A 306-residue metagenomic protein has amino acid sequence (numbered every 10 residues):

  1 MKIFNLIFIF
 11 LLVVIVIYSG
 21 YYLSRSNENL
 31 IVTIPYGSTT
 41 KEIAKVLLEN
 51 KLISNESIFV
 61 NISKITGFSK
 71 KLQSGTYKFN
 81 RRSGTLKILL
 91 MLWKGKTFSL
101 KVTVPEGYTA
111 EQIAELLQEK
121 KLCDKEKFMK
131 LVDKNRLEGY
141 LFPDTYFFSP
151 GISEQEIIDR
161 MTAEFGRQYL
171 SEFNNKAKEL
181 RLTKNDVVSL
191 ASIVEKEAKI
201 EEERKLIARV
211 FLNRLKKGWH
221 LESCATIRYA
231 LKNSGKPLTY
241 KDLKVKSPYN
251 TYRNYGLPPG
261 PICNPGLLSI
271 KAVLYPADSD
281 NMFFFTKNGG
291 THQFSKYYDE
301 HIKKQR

Functional and structural regions predicted by a protein language model:
K2, L6-F8, Y77, S247 (+1 more regions): Short non-domain terminal segments
K2-L30: N-terminal type II signal-anchor transmembrane helix that functions as the membrane-insertion/stop-transfer segment
I3-I7, N50-K51, S74-T76, Q118-E119 (+2 more regions): N-terminal start-of-chain detector that recognizes signal peptides and the immediate post-cleavage beginning
F8, Y18-Y21, S63-T66, L89 (+4 more regions): Intrinsically disordered, low-complexity segments enriched in polar/charged residues with Gly/Pro, especially when
I15, R25-E172: Signal peptide-directed extracytoplasmic domains
A114-K125, V132-R306: Bacterial extracytoplasmic/cell-wall-associated proteins, especially those involved in peptidoglycan
